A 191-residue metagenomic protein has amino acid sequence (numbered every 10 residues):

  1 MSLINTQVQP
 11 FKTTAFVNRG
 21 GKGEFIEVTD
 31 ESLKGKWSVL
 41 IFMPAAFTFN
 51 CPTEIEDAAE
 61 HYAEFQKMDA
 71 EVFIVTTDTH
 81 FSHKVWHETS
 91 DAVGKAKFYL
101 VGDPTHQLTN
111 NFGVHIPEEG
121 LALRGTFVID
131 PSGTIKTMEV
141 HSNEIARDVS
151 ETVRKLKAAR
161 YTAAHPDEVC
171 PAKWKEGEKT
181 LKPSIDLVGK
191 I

Functional and structural regions predicted by a protein language model:
M1-I191: Chalcogenol-based redox active-site neighborhoods
